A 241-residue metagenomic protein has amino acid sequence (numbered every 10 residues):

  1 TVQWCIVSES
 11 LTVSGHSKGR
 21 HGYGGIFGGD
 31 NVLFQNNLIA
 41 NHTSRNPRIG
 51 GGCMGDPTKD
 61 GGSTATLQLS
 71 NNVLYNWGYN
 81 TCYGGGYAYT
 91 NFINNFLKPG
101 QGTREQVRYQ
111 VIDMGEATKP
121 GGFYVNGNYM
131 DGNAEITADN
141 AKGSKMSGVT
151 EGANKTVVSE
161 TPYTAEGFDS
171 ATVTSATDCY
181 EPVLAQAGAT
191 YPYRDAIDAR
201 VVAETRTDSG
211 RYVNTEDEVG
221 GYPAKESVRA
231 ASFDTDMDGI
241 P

Functional and structural regions predicted by a protein language model:
T1-S17, Y23-G78, Y89-Q101, F123-G132: Right-handed parallel beta-helix
R20, R104, D234: Extended interaction regions within the primary functional domain
T58, T81-C82, M114, V228-A230: Generic recognition of flexible, low-complexity loop/linker segments
T66, N71-E181: Active-site/pore-lining binding-face segments in mid-to-C-terminal subdomains
A187-A224: A general sequence property marking short-to-moderate contiguous segments in secreted/outer-membrane adhesion
T215-P241: Extracellular calcium-associated, cysteine-rich motifs in secreted modular proteins
